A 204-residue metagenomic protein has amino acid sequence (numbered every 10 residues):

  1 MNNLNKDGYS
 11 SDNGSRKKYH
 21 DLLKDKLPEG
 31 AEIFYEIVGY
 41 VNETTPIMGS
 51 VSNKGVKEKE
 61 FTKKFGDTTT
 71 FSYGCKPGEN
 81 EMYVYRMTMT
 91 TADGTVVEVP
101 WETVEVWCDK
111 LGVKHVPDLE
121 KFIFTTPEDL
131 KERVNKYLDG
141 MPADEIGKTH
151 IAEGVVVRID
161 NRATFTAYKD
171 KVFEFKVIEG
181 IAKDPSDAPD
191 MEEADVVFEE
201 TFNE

Functional and structural regions predicted by a protein language model:
M1-E204: Core nucleotide-handling region used for phosphoryl-transfer chemistry
